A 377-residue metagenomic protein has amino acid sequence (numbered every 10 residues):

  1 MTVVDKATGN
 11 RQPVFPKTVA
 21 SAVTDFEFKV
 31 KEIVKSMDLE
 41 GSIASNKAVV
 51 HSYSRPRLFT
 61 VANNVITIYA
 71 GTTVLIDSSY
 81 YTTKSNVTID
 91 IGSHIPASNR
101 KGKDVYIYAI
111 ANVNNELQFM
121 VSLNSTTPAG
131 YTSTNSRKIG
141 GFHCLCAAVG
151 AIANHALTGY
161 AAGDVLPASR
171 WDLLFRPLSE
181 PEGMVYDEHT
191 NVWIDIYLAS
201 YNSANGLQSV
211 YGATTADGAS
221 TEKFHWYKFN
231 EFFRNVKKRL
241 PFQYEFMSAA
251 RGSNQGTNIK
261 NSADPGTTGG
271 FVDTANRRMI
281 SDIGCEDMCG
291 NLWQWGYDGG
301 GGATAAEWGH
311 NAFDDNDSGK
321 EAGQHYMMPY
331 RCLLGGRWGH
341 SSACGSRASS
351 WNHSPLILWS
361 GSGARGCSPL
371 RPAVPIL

Functional and structural regions predicted by a protein language model:
M1, P13, T18, V113-T127: Short, surface-exposed terminal/edge motifs of secreted or surface/virion proteins that either
M1-S36, K138-G150: Short, low-complexity N-terminal tether/leader segments at secretion or assembly junctions of large, surface-exposed
M1-T2, V19, E27-V30, A97-V113 (+2 more regions): Short hydrophobic/aromatic-rich beta-strand motifs
M37-K103, V113: Glycine-rich, flexible loop motifs
Y106-I110, W193-D195, G284, R365-P369: Residues within well-ordered beta-strands of beta-sheet-rich folds
A147-D287: Short aromatic-cysteine micro-motif
K223-F224, S318-L377: Disulfide-stabilized, aromatic/cysteine-rich ligand-recognition loop
E245-G339, P369: An exposed tryptophan-centered "aromatic clamp" motif
